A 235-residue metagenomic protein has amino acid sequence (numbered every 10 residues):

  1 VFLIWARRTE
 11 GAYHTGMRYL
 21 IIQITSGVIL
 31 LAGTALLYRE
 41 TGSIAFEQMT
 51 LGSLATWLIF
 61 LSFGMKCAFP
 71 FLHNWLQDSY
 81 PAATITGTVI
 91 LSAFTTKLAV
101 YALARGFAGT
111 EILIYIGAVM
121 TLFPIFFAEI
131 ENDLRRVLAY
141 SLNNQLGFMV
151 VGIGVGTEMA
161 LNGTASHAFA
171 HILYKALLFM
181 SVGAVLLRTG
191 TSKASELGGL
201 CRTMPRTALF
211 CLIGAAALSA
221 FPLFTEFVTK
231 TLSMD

Functional and structural regions predicted by a protein language model:
F2-D235: Hydrophobic transmembrane alpha-helices and their helix-loop junctions in integral membrane proteins
